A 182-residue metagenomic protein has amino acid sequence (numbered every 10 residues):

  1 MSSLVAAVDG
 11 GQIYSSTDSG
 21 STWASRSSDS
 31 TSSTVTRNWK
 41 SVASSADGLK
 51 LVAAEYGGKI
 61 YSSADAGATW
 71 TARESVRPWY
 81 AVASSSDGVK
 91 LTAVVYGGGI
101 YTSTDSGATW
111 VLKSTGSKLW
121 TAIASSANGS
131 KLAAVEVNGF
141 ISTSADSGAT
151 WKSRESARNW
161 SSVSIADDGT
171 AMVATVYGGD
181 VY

Functional and structural regions predicted by a protein language model:
G11-S15, G58-S62, G98-T102, G139-T143 (+1 more regions): A short loop-to-beta-strand structural motif that recurs across blades of beta-propeller domains
S15-T17, S45, S62-A64, S85 (+4 more regions): Conserved Ser/Thr-centered positions that define the repeating blades of beta-propeller domains
S25-S32, A72-R77, L112-S117, S153-R158: Short loop/turn motifs that cap or connect beta-strands within the blades of beta-propeller-type repeat domains
